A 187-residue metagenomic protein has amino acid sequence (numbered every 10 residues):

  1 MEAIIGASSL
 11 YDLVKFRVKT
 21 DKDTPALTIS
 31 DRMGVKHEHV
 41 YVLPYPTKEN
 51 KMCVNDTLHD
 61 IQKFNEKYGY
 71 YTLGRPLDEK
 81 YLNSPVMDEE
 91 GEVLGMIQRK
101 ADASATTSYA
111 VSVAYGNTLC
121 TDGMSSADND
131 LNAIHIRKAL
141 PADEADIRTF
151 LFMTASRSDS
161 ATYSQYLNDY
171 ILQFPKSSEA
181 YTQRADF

Functional and structural regions predicted by a protein language model:
M1-K22: Conserved catalytic-core segment of clan PA serine endopeptidases
E2, F16, H37, V42 (+4 more regions): Terminal peptide-recognition signature
I4-A7, I61-F64, E89, M96: Residue-level recognition of beta-strand microenvironments
T24-Y70, G74-L82, I97-S108, L119 (+2 more regions): Flexible, gly/ser-rich surface segments that form the specificity/activation loops bordering the active-site cleft
V35-Y41, A114, T118, A161-N168: Solvent-exposed, polar/charged alpha-helical surfaces in well-ordered, non-transmembrane soluble domains, broadly
R75, N83, E90, P175-K176: N-terminal targeting segments with Sec-dependent signals, encompassing both cleavable signal peptides and non-cleavable
M96-S158: C-terminal cap/linker of serine protease catalytic domains
A139-F187: Alpha-helical segment of the N-proximal tetratricopeptide repeat
